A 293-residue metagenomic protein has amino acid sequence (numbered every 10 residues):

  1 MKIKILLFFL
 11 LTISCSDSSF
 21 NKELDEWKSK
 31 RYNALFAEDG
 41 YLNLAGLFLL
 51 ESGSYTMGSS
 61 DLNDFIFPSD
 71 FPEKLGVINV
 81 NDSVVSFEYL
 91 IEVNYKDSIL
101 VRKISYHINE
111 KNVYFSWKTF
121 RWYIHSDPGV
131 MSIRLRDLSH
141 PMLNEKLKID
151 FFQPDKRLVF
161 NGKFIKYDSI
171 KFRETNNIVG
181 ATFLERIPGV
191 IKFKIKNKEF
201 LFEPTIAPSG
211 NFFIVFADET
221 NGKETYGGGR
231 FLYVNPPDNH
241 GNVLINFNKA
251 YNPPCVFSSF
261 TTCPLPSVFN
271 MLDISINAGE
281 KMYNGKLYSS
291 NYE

Functional and structural regions predicted by a protein language model:
M1-F8: Sec-dependent signal peptide recognition, specifically the positively charged N-region followed immediately by
I13-S14: C-terminal motif of bacterial Sec signal peptides marking the signal peptidase cleavage site
E23-F71, E219-T220: N-terminal beta-hairpin/loop module of FHA
L49-F115: Forkhead-associated
K118-T182: Surface-exposed beta-loop interaction hotspot
E145-I149, N221, N242, N248-E293: Extended, aromatic/histidine-rich regions of cofactor-dependent oxidoreductases associated with respiratory
K163-N221, Y226: Flexible, glycine-rich surface segments
P236-V243: A short, structured loop/turn motif at beta-sheet edges
